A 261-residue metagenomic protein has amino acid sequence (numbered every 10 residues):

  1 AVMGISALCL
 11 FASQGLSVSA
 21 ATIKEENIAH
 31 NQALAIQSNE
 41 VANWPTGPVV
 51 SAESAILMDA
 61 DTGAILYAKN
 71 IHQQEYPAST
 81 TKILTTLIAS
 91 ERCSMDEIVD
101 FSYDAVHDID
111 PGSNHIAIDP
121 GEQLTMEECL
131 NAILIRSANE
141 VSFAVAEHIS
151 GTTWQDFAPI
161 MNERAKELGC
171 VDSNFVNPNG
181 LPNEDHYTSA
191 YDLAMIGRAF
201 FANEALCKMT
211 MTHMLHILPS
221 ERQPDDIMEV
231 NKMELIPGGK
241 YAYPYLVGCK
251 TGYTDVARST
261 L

Functional and structural regions predicted by a protein language model:
A1-V18: Sec-dependent N-terminal signal peptides of Gram-positive bacterial secreted proteins and lipoproteins
C9-A12, Y76, M228: Generic hydrophobic, helix-prone segments enriched in Leu/Val/Ile
S19-Y191, M195-E204: Active-site-adjacent loops and short helices of periplasmic peptidoglycan-processing enzymes
C170-V171, P182-Y187, Y191-L261: Domain-terminus/edge residues, biased toward the C-terminal soluble/receptor-binding domains of extracytoplasmic
